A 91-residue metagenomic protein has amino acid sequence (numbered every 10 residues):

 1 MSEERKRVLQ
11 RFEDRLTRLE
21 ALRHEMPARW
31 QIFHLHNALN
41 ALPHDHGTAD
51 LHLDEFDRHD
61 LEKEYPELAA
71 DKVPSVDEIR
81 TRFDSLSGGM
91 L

Functional and structural regions predicted by a protein language model:
M1-E4, S85-L91: Short intrinsically disordered terminal tails
S2, M26-P27, D54, Y65-A69 (+1 more regions): Intrinsically disordered, low-complexity coil/linker segments enriched for acidic/polar and small residues
R5-R23: Amphipathic alpha-helical oligomerization/assembly segments
R23-M26, W30, H46, K72: Leucine-rich amphipathic alpha-helices with coiled-coil/heptad-repeat character
L39-L68: Acidic, low-complexity, intrinsically disordered interaction modules
D54-D57, L61, D71, S75 (+1 more regions): Compositionally biased terminal segments
